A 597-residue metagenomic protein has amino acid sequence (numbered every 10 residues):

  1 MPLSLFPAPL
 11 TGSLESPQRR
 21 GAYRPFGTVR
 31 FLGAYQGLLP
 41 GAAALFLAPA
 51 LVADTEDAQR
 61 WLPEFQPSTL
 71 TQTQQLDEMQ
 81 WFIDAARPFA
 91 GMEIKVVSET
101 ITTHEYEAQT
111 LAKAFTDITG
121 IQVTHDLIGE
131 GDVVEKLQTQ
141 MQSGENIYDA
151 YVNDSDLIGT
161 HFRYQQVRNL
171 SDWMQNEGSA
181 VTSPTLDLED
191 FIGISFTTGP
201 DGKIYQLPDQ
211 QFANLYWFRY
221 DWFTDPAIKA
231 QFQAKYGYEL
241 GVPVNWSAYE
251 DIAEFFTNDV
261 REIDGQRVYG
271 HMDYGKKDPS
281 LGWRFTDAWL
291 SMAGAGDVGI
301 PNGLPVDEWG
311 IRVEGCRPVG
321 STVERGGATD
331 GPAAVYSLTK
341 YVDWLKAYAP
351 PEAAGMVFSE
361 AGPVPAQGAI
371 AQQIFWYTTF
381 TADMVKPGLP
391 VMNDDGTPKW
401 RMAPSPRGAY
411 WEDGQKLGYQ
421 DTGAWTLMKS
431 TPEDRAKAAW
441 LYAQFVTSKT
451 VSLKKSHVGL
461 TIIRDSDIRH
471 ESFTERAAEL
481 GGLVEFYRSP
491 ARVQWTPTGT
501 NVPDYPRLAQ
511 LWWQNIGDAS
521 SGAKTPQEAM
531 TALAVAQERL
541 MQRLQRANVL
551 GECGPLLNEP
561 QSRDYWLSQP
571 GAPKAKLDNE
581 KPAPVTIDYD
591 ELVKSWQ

Functional and structural regions predicted by a protein language model:
E56-P88, S155-L215, K399-S405, A575-W596: Hinge/lid segment of periplasmic solute-binding proteins
T71, L76-M79, I94-T110, F212: Extracytoplasmic "Venus flytrap"
M79-A85, T102-Q122, W217, D221 (+1 more regions): Short, polar/charged alpha-helical segment
M79-W81, E93, T397-R407, H457-A519 (+4 more regions): Long, aromatic- and glycine/proline-rich binding clefts that accommodate carbohydrate-like moieties
K113-D190, P226-A227, Q231-Q233, V364 (+2 more regions): Extracytoplasmic "Venus flytrap"/periplasmic binding protein-like
S155-V167, S171-Q175, F191-Y238, E250 (+3 more regions): Periplasmic solute-binding protein
T198, K346-P351, I370, P387-I468 (+3 more regions): Extracytoplasmic/periplasmic substrate-recognition and gating elements
A248-E254, S291-G355, S405: Glycine-centered hinge/linker elements that transmit conformational signals in sensory and ligand-binding systems
